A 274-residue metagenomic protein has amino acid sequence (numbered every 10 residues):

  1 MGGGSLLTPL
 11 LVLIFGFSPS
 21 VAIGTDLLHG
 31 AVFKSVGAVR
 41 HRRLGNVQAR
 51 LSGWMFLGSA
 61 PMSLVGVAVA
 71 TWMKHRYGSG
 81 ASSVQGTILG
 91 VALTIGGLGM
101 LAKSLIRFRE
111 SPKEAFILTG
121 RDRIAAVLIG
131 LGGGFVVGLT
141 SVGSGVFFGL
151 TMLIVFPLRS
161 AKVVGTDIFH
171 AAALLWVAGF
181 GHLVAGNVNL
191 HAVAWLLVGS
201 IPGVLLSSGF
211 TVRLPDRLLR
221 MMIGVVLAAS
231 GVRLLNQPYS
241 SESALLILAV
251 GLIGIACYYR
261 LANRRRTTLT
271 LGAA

Functional and structural regions predicted by a protein language model:
M1-S63, V67, A126-V212, M221 (+2 more regions): Small-residue-rich hydrophobic segments that form or flank transmembrane alpha-helices in multi-pass membrane proteins
L13, R43-G133, H191-A274: Juxtamembrane transmembrane-helix boundary motif
